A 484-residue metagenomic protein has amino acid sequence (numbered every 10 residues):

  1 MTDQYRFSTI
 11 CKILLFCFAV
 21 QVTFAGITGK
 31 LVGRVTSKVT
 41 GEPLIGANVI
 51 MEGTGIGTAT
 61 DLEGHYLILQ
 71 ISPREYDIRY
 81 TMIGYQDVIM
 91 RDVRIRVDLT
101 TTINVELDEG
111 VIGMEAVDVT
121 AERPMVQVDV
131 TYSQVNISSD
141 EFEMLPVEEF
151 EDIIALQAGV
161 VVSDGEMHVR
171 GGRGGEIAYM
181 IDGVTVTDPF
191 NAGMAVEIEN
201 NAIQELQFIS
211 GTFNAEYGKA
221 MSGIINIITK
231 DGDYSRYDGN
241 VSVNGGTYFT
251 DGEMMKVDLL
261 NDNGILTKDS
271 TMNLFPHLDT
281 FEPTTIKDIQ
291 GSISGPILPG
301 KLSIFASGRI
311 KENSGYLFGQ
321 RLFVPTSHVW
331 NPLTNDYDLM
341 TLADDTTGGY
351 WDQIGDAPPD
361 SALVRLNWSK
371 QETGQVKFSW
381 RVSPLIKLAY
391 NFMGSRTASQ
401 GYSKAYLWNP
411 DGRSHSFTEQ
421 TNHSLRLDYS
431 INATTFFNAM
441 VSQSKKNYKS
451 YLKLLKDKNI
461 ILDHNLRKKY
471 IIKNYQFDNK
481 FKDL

Functional and structural regions predicted by a protein language model:
F24-T120: Periplasm-facing N-terminal accessory domains of Gram-negative outer-membrane beta-barrel systems
Q86, R91-T102, E115-A215, K219-D231 (+2 more regions): Periplasmic N-terminal accessory/gating domains of Gram-negative outer-membrane beta-barrel systems
A121, G239-T247, A306-E312, Y390-G394 (+1 more regions): Transmembrane beta-barrel strands of outer-membrane/channel proteins
P124, G174, V184-V186, G246-Y248 (+4 more regions): Structural signature of outer-membrane beta-barrel domains
Q134, S138, K256-D262, Q320-T346 (+3 more regions): Flexible, surface-exposed loop regions and adjacent strand-edge segments of Gram-negative outer-membrane beta-barrel
E205-T212, I224-K230, Y234-G295, G308 (+1 more regions): Short strand-turn segments of transmembrane beta-barrel domains in outer membranes, especially the first one or two
D279-A398, T418-F436: Transmembrane beta-barrel wall of Gram-negative outer-membrane proteins
N391-L484: Replace "related TpsB outer-membrane translocases also match" with "some related outer-membrane beta-barrels such as
